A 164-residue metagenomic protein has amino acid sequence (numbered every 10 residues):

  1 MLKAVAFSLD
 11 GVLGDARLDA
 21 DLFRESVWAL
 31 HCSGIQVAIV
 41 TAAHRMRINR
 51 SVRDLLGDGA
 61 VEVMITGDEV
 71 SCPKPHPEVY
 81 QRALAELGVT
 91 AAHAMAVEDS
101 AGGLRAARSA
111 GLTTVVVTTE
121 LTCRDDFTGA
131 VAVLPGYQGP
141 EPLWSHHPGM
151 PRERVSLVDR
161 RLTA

Functional and structural regions predicted by a protein language model:
M1-K3, W28, I35-Q36, H44-A164: Asp-based, Mg2+/Mn2+-dependent phosphohydrolase catalytic module
M1-L18: Asp-based phosphoryl-transfer active-site loop
S8, V40, V117: Conserved beta-strand segments of the P-loop GTPase G domain that flank and frequently precede/overlap
D15-I39, R45: Short, acidic loop-to-helix structural element flanking the phosphoryl-transfer center in phosphate-processing enzymes
